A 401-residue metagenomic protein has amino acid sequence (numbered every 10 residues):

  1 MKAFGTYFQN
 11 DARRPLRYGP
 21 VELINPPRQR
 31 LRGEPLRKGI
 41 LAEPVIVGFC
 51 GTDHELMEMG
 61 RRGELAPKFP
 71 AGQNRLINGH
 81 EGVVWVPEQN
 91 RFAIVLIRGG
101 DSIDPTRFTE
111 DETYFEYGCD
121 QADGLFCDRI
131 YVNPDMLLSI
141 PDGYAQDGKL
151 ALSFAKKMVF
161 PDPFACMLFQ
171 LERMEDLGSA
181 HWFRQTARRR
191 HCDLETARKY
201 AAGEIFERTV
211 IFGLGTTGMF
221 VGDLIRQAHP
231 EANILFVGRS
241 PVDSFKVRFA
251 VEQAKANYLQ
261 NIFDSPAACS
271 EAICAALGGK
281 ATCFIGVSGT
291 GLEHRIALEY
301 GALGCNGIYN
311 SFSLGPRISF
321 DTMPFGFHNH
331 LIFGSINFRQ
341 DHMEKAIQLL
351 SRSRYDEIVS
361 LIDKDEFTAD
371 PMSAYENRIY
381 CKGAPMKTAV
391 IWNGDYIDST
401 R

Functional and structural regions predicted by a protein language model:
R28-G48, R61-R107, D123, G143-Y144: Glycine-rich beta-strand-centered segment in the early N-terminal region that forms part of a ligand/cofactor-binding
K38, G178, A267-A272, G279 (+3 more regions): C-terminal hydrophobic helical "lid"/dimerization subdomain of Rossmann-like NAD(P)H-dependent oxidoreductases
V47-F49, R98-G100, T290-G291, L314-G315 (+1 more regions): Short glycine-rich anion-binding loops that position phosphate/pyrophosphate groups of nucleotides and phosphorylated
H80, I97-R208: NAD(P)H dinucleotide-binding glycine-rich loop of Rossmann-like/cofactor-binding domains, especially the beta1-alpha1
A180-T209, R226-A232, S244-L331: Glycine-rich cofactor phosphate-binding loops and adjacent beta1-alpha1 units of small-molecule cofactor enzyme domains
T217, V242: Hydrophobic/small residue at the entry helix of a nucleotide-binding pocket
V237-P241, V287, I336: N-terminal Rossmann-fold cofactor-binding loop
G307-N310, F320-S360: Rossmann-fold dehydrogenase core element
